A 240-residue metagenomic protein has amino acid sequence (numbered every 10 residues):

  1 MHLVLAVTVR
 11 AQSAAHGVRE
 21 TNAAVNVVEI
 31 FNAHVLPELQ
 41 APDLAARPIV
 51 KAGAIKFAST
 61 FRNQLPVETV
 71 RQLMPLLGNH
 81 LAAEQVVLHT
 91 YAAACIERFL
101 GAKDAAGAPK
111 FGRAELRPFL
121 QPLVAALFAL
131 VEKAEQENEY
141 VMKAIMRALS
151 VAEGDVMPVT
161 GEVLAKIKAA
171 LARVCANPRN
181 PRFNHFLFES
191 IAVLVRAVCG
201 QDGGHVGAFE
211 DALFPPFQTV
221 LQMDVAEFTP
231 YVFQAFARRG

Functional and structural regions predicted by a protein language model:
M1-G240: Karyopherin-beta/Importin-beta family HEAT-repeat alpha-solenoid scaffold
